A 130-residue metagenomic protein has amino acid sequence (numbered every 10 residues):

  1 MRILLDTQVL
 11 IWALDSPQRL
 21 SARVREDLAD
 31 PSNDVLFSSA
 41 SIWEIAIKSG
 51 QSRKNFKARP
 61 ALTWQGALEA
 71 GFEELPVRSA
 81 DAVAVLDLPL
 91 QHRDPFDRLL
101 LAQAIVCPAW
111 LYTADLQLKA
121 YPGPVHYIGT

Functional and structural regions predicted by a protein language model:
M1-F37, Q51-Q65, C107, L116-A120 (+1 more regions): Short, well-structured N-terminal submotif of metal-dependent ribonuclease cores
I45: Phosphate/NTP-binding elements of NTP-utilizing enzymes
K57, A61, E69-L116, I128-T130: Active-site neighborhoods of divalent-metal-dependent phosphate/nucleic-acid chemistry enzymes
G123-H126: Ligand-binding "clamshell"
